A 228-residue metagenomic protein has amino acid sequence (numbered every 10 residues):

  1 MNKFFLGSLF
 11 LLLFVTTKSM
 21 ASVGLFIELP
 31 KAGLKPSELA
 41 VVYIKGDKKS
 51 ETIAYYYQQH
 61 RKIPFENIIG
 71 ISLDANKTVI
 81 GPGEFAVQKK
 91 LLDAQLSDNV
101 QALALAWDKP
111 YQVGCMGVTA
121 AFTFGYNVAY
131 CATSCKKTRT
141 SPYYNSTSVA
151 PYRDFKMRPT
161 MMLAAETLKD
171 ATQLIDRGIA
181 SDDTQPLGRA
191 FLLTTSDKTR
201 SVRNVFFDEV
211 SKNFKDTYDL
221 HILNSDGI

Functional and structural regions predicted by a protein language model:
M1-L6: Bacterial N-terminal signal peptides that target proteins for export
G7-K18: Bacterial N-terminal signal peptides
A21-I228: Cysteine-dependent hydrolase recognition
